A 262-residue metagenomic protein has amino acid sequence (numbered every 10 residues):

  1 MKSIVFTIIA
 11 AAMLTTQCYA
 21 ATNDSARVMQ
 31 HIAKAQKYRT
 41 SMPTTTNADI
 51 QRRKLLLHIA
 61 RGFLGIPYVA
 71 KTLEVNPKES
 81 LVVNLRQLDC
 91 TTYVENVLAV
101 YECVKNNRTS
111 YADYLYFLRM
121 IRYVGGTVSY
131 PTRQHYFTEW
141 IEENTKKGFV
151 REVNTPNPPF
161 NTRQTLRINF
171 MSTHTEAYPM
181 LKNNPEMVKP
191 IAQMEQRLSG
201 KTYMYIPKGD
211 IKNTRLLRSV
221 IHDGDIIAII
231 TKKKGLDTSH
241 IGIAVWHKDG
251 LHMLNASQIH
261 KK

Functional and structural regions predicted by a protein language model:
M1-S25: Bacterial Sec-dependent N-terminal signal peptides
T7-I9, D49, T231-K233: Residues embedded in well-ordered secondary-structure elements
T22-E95: Cationic-aromatic interfacial patches
Q36-K37, K54-L57, C103, K208-G209 (+2 more regions): Mature, folded catalytic cores of secreted/periplasmic enzymes
Y68-M204, W246, G250, N255-Q258: Acidic/His-rich structured neighborhood in mature extracellular/periplasmic domains
Y116-M120, N213-S219: Beta-rich nucleic-acid/ligand-interaction surfaces
Y205-L217, T231: Short alpha-helix capping/helix-loop boundary micro-motifs
S219-K262: C-terminal soluble interaction/assembly domains
